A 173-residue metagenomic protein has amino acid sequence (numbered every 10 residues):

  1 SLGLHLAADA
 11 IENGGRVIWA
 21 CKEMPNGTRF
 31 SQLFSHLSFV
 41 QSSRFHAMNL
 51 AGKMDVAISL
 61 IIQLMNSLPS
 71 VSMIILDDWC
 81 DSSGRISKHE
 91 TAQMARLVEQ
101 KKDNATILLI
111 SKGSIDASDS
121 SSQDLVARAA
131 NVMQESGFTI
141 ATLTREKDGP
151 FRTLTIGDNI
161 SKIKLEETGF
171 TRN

Functional and structural regions predicted by a protein language model:
S1-L60: Conserved P-loop
L4, A92-A95, A127: Residue-level marker for well-ordered alpha-helical positions
D9-E12, S38-V40, M65-L68, E99-D103 (+1 more regions): Conserved catalytic network of the ASCE P-loop NTPase/AAA+ motor domain
W19, I75-L76, T106-S111: A structural signal for short, well-ordered beta-strand segments and their strand-loop junctions that often border
E23-N26, A51-M54, C80-D81, G113-A117 (+1 more regions): Conserved nucleotide-binding/hydrolysis micro-motifs of P-loop NTPases
F30-S31, I58, R85-S87, D119-S122: Short, well-ordered secondary-structure micro-motifs
L50-N104: Phosphate-binding/switch loop-helix module in NTP-utilizing enzymes
A105-N173: Phosphate-binding/switch region of NTP-binding enzymes
